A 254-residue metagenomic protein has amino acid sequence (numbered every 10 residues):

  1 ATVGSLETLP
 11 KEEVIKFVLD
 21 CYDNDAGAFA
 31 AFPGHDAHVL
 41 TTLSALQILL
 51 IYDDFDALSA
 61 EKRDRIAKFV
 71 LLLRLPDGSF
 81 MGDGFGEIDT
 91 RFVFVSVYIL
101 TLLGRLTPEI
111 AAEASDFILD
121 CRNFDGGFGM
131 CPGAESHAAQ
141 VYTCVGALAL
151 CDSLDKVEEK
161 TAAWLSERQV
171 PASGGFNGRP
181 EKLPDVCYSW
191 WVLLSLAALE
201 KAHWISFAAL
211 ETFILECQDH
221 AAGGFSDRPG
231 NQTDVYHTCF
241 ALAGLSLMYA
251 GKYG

Functional and structural regions predicted by a protein language model:
A1-E7, F32-A57, M81-I110, F124 (+3 more regions): An alpha-helical repeat/solenoid feature that recognizes helix-turn-helix modules
A1-T8, V14-D20: Onset and early core of a folded interaction/catalytic domain in large eukaryotic regulators
E13-A28, K62-S79, E113-G127, K160-G174 (+1 more regions): Long, well-ordered core segments of solenoidal/helical folds
